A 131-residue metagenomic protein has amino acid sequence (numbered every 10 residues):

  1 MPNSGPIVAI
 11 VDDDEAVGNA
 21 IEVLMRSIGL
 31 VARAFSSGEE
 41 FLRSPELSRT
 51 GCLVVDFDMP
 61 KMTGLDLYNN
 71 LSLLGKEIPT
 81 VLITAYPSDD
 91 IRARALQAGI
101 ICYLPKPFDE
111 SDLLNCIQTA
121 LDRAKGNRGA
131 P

Functional and structural regions predicted by a protein language model:
E15-R33: Two-component/phosphorelay signaling modules centered on CheY-like receiver
S36-S37, T63-D66: Acidic catalytic/metal-coordinating carboxylates
S48-V55: Active-site beta3 strand of CheY-like receiver
M59: Receiver (REC) domain active-site loop signature in two-component systems and cognate sites in sensor histidine kinases
D66, P87-C102: Alpha4 helix (beta4-alpha4-beta5 surface) of REC/receiver domains from two-component response regulators
D90, F108-I117: C-terminal output helix
Q118-P131: The C-terminal output helix
